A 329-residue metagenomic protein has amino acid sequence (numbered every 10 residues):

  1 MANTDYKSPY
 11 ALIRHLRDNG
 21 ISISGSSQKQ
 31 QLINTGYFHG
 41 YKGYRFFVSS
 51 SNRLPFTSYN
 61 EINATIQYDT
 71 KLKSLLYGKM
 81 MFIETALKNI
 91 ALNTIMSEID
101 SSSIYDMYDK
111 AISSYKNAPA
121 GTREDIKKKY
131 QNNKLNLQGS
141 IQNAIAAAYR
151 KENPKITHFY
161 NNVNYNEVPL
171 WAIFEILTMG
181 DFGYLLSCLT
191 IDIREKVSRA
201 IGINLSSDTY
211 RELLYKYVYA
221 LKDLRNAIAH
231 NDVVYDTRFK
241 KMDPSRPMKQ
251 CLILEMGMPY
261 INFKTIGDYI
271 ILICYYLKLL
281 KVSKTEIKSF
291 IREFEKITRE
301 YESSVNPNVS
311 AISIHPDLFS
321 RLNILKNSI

Functional and structural regions predicted by a protein language model:
M1-Y59, N63-I329: Long, contiguous internal "core" modules enriched in hydrophobic/ aromatic residues
